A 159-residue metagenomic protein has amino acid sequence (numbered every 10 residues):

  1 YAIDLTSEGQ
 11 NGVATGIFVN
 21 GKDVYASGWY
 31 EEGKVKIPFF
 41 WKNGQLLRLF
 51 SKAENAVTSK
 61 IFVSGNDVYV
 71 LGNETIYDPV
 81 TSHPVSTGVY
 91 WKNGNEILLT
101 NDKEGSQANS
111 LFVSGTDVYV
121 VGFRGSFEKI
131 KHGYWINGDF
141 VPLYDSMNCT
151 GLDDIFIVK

Functional and structural regions predicted by a protein language model:
Y1-K159: Residue-level hotspots at or immediately adjacent to binding/recognition sites across diverse folds
